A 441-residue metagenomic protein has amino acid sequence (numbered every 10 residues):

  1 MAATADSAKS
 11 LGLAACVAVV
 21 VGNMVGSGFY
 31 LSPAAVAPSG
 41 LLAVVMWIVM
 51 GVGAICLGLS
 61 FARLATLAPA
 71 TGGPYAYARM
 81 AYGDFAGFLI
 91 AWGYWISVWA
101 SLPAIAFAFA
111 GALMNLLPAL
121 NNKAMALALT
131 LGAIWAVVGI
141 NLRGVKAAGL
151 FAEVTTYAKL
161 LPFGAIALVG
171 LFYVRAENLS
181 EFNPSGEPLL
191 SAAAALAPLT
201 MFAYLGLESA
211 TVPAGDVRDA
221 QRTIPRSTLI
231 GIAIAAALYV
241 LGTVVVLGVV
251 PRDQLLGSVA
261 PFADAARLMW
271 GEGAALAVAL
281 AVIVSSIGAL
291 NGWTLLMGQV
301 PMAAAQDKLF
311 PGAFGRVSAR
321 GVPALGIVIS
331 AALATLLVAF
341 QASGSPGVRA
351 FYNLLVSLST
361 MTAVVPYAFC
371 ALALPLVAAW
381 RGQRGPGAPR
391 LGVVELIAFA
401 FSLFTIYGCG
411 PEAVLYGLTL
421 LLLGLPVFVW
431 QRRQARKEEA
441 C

Functional and structural regions predicted by a protein language model:
M1-A34, P38-S39, I55, L59 (+4 more regions): Membrane-interface "cap" regions at the ends of multi-pass membrane proteins
M1-T4, A76-R79, A106-L129, P162 (+5 more regions): Helix-loop-helix connectors at the membrane interface of multi-pass transporters/channels
A2-A8, A43-V44, L120-A126, V154-L280 (+1 more regions): Helix-loop-helix junctions that connect adjacent transmembrane segments in multi-pass membrane transporters
A8, L31-K123, L129, G231-A237 (+1 more regions): Extracellular loop-to-transmembrane helix junctions
Y30, A70, G93-A108, Y204 (+5 more regions): Membrane-helix boundary/coupling elements in multi-pass transport proteins
A76-Y77, G83, M114-A119, L229-T294 (+1 more regions): TM-loop-TM module centered on a large, flexible mid-protein loop between adjacent transmembrane helices in multi-pass
M125-A176, E187-P188, T228-I232, T360-A368 (+2 more regions): Membrane-interface loop-to-helix entry segments
A363, L376, A388-C441: A generic transmembrane alpha-helix motif of multi-pass inner-membrane proteins
